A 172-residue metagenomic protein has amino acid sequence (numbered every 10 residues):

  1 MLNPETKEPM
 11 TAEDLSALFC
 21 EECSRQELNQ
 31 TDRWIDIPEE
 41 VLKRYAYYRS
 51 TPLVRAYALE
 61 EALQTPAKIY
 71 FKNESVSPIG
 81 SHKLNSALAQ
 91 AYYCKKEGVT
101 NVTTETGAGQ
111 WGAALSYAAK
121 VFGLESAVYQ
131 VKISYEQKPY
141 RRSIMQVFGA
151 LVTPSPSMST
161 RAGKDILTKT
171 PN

Functional and structural regions predicted by a protein language model:
M1-N172: PLP-dependent amino-acid enzyme catalytic core
